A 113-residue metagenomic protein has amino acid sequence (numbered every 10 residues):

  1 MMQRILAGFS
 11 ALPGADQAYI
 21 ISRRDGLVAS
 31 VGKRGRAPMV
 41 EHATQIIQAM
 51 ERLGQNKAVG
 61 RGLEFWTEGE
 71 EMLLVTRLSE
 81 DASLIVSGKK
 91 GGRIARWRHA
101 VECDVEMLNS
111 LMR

Functional and structural regions predicted by a protein language model:
M1-Q17, R23-R113: Acidic, low-complexity cytosolic segments
